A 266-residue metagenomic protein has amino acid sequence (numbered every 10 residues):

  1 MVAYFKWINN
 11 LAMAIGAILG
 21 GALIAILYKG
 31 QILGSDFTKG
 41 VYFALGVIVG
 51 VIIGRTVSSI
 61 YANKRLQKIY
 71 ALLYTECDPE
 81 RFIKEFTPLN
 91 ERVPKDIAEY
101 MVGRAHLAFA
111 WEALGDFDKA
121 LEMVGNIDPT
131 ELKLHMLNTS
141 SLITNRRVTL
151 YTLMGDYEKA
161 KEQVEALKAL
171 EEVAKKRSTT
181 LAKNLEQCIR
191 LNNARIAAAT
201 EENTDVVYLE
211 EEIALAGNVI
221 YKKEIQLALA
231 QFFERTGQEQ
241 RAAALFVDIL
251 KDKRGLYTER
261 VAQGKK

Functional and structural regions predicted by a protein language model:
M1-I83, L89: N-terminal alpha-helical membrane-insertion module
T38-A44, A71-T87, E112-N126, Y157-L170 (+1 more regions): Helix-turn-helix repeat elements of alpha-solenoid scaffolds
V51-K64, E91-E99, S178-E186, I213-N218: TPR-adjacent "capping" and linker segments in tetratricopeptide-repeat scaffold/adaptor proteins
N63-K68, E99-F109, T139-L153, N184-I196 (+3 more regions): "A position-specific structural signal for the A-helix of alpha-solenoid helical repeats
T87-E91, E122-L132, E165-K176, L209-L215 (+1 more regions): Amphipathic alpha-helical segments of tetratricopeptide repeats
K95-A98, L132-T139, L170-A182, L215-Q226 (+1 more regions): Boundary/linker segments of alpha-helical solenoid repeat arrays
L121-E131, M136-Y157, K161: A membrane-cytosol interface segment of integral membrane proteins
A198-K266: Long, non-transmembrane cytosolic or organellar matrix-exposed soluble domains/tails of integral membrane proteins
